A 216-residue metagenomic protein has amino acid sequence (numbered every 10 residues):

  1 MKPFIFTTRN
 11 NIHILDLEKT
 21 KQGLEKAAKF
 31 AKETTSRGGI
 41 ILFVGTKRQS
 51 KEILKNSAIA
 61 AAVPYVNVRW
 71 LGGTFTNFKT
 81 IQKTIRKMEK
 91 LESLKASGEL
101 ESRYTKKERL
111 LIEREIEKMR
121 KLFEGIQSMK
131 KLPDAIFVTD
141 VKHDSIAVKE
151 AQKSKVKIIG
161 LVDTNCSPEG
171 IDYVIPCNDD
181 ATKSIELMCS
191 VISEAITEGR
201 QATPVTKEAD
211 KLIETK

Functional and structural regions predicted by a protein language model:
M1-L161, C166-N178, T182-K207: Ribosome large-subunit tunnel/peptidyl-transferase-proximal elements
K207-K216: Short acidic DE-rich linear segments
